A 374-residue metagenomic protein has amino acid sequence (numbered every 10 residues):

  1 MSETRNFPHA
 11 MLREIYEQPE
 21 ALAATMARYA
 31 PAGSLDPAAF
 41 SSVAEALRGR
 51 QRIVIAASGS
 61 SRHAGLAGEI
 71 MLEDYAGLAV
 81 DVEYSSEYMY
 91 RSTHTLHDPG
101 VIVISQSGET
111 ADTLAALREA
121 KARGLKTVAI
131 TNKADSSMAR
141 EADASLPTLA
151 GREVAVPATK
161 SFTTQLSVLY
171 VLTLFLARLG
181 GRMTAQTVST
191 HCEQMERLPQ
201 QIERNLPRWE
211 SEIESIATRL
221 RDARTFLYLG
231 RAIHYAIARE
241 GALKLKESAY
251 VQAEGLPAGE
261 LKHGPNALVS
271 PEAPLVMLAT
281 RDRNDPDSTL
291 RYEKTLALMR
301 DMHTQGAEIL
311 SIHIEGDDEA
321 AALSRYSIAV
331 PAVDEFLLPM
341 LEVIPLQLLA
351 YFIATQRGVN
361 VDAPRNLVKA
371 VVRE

Functional and structural regions predicted by a protein language model:
M1, I15, G33-S34, S60 (+7 more regions): A short linear-motif detector with a strong N-terminal bias
M1, L323, V333-E374: Generic C-terminus detector
N6-A10, E14-V54, A144-L278, R357-E374: Active-site phosphate/pyrophosphate-binding segments
E45-R197, A279-P331, L349: Glycine-rich phosphate-binding loops that contact phosphosugars or nucleotide phosphates
G59-H63, T159-L166, A232-A236, F336-I344: Short, conserved micro-motifs enriched in small and acidic residues
G65, A111-T113, E214-S215, A236-E240 (+7 more regions): Extended hydrophobic-aromatic, low-complexity segments
